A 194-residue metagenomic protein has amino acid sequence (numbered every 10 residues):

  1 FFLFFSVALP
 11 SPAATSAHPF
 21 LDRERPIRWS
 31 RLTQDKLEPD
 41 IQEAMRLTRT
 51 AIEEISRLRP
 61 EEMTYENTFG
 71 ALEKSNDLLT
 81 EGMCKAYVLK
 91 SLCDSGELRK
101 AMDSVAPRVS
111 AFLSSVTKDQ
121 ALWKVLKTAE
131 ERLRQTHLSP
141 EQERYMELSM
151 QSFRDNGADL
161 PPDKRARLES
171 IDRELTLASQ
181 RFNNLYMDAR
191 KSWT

Functional and structural regions predicted by a protein language model:
F1-A8: Bacterial N-terminal signal peptides
A13-T194: Zn2+-dependent metallopeptidase catalytic domains
